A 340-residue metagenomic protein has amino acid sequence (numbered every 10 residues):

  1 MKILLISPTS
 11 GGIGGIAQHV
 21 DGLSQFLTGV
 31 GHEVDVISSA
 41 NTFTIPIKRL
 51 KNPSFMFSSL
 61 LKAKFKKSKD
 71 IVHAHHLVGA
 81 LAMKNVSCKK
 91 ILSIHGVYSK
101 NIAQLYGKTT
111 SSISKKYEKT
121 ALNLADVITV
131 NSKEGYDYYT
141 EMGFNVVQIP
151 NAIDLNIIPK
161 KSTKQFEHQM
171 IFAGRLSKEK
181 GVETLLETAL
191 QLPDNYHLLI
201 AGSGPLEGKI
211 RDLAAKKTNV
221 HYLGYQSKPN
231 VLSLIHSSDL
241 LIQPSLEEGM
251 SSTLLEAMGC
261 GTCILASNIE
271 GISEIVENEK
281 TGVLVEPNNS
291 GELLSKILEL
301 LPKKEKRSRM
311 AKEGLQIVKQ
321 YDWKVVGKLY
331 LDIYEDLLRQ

Functional and structural regions predicted by a protein language model:
Q18-G22, H168, F172-Q191, P205-G208 (+2 more regions): A conserved mid-protein helix/loop that constitutes part of the nucleotide-sugar donor-binding site
T109-V127: Membrane-proximal helix-turn-helix segments that form the acceptor-binding/catalytic region of lipid-linked
E134, A152: Carbohydrate-associated surface elements
R211-Q226: Nucleotide-activated donor-binding/catalytic signature segment of Leloir-type glycosyltransferases, i.e., the conserved
Y225-Q226, S233-S238: Short alpha-helical donor nucleotide-sugar binding micro-motif in glycosyltransferases
L246: Aromatic "clamp/platform" in nucleotide-sugar-dependent glycosyltransferases that forms part of the donor/acceptor
C263-A266: Short hydrophobic beta-strand element within catalytic cores of glycosyltransferases and related nucleotide-activated
N278-E279, V283-S290, E299-K304: Conserved acidic donor-binding segment of nucleotide-sugar-dependent glycosyltransferases
